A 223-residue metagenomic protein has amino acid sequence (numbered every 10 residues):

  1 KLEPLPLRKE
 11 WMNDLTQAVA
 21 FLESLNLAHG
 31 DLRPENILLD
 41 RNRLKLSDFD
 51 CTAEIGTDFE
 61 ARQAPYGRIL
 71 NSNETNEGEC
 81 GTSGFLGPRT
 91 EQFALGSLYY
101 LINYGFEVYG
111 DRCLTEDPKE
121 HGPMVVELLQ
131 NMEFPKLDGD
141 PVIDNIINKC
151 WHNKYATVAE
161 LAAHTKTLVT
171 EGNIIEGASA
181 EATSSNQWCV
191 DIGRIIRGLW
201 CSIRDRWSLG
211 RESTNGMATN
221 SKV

Functional and structural regions predicted by a protein language model:
K1-E3: AlphaC helix of the protein kinase catalytic domain
W11-M12: Activation segment signature within eukaryotic-like protein kinase domains
V19-R41: Catalytic-loop of the protein kinase fold
E35-N36, D40-S83: Activation segment/activation loop of eukaryotic-type protein kinase catalytic domains
E91: Conserved catalytic-loop aspartate of Hanks-type protein kinases
L95-F106: Short, conserved alpha-helix in the C-lobe of eukaryotic-like protein kinase catalytic domains
G105-V223: Helical subdomain adjoining the active site within ATP-dependent kinase catalytic cores
